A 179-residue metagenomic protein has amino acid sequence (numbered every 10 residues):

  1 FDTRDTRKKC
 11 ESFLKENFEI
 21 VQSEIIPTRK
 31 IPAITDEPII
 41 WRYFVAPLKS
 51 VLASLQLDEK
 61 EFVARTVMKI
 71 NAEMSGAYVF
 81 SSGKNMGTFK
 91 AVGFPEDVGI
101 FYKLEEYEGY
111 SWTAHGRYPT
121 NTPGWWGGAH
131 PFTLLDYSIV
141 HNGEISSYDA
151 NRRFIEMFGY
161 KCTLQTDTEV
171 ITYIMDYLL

Functional and structural regions predicted by a protein language model:
F1-L179: Conserved short alpha-helical segments that host acidic/polar catalytic motifs at enzyme active sites
